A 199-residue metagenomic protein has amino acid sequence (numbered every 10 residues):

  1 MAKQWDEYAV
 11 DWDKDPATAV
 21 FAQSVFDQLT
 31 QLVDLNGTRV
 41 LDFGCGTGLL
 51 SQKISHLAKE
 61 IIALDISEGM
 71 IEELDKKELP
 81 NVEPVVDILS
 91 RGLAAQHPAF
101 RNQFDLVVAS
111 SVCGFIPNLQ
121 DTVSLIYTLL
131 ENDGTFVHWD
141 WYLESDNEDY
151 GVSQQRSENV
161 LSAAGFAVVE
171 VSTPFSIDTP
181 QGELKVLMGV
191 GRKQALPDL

Functional and structural regions predicted by a protein language model:
M1-D34, E73, E144: Conserved class I S-adenosyl-L-methionine
F43, T47-A95: Class I SAM-dependent methyltransferase SAM/SAH-binding core
A95-L106: A short acidic, Gly/Pro-enriched loop at the edge of an enzyme's catalytic core that lines a small-molecule cofactor
D105-N118: A short SAM/SAH-binding and catalytic strip from SAM-dependent methyltransferases
Q120-N132: A short glycine-rich, Lys/Arg-flanked "PGG" loop and its adjoining helix->strand segment in the class I
G134-W141: Conserved beta-strand signature within the Rossmann-like core of class I S-adenosyl-L-methionine
Y150-G165: Short alpha-helix
D178-L199: Core SAM-dependent methyltransferase catalytic element
